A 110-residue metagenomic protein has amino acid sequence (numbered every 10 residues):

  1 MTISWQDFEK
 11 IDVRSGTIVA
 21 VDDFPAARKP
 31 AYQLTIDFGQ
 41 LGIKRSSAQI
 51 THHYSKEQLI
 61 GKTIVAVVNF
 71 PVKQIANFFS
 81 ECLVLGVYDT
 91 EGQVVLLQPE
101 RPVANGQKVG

Functional and structural regions predicted by a protein language model:
M1-G110: Phosphate-backbone binding interfaces of nucleic-acid-interacting proteins
